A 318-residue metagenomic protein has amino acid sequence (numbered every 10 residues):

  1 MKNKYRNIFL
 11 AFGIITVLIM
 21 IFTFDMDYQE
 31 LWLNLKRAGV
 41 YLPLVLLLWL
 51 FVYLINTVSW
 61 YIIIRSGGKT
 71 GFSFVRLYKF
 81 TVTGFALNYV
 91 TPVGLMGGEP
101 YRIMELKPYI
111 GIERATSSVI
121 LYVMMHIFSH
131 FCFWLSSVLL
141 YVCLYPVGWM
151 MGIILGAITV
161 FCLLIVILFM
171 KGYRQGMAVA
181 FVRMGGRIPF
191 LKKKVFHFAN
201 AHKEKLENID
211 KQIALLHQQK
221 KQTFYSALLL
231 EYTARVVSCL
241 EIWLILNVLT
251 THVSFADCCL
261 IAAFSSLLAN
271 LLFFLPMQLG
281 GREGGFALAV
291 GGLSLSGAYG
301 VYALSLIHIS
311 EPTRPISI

Functional and structural regions predicted by a protein language model:
N7-T23, I154-M170, S317: Hydrophobic core of alpha-helical transmembrane segments in multi-pass integral membrane proteins
D25-R37, Y141-V147: Membrane-interface helix termini and inter-helical loops of multi-pass transporters
T57-V82, I245-I261, F286: Membrane-embedded helical hairpins/re-entrant loop segments and their flanking transmembrane helices within multi-pass
V75-R76, I110-V123, S296-S305: Membrane-interface alpha-helices at helix entry/exit sites of multi-pass transporters
A86-V93, A263-L279, E283: Transmembrane alpha-helix interface/packing and boundary motifs in multi-pass membrane proteins, characterized by
G156-K194: Cytosol/matrix-facing ends of alpha-helical transmembrane segments
L215-L268: Transmembrane helical segments that form the transport core of multi-pass membrane transport proteins
I307-I318: Single conserved hydrophobic/aromatic residue that forms the stacking wall/gate of nucleotide- or nucleobase-binding
